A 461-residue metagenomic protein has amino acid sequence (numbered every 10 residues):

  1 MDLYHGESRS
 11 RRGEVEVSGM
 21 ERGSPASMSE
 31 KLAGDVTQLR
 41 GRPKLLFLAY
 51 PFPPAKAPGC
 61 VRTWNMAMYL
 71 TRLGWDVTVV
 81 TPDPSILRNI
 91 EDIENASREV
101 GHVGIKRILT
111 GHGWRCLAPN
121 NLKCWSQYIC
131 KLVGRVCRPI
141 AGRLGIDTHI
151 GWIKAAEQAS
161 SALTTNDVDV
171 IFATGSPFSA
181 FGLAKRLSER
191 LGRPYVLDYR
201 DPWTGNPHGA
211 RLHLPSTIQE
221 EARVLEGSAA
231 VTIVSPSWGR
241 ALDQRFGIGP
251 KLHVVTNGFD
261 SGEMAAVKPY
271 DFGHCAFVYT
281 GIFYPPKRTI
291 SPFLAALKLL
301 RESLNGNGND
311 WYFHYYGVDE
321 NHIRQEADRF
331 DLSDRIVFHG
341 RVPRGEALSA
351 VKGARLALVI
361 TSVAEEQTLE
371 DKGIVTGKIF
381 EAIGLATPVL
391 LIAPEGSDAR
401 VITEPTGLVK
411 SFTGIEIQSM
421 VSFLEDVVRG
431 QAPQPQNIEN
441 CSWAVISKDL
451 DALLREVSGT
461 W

Functional and structural regions predicted by a protein language model:
D2-G111, A230: N-terminal subdomain of nucleotide-sugar transferases
N121-V170, T217: Conserved nucleotide-sugar donor-binding subdomain of glycosyltransferases
L191-V196, T204-R223, S261: Nucleotide-sugar donor phosphate/pyrophosphate-binding loop at the beta->alpha transition of glycosyltransferases
A229, V351-K372: Acidic donor-binding loop of glycosyltransferase active sites
S237, G258: Carbohydrate-associated surface elements
P269-R288, L294: Conserved donor-binding/catalytic core segment of Leloir-type glycosyltransferases
L304, G308-D310, H322-S349: Nucleotide-activated donor-binding/catalytic signature segment of Leloir-type glycosyltransferases, i.e., the conserved
F412-S422, V428-V457: A charged, aromatic-enriched C-terminal amphipathic alpha-helix characteristic of glycosyltransferases across folds
